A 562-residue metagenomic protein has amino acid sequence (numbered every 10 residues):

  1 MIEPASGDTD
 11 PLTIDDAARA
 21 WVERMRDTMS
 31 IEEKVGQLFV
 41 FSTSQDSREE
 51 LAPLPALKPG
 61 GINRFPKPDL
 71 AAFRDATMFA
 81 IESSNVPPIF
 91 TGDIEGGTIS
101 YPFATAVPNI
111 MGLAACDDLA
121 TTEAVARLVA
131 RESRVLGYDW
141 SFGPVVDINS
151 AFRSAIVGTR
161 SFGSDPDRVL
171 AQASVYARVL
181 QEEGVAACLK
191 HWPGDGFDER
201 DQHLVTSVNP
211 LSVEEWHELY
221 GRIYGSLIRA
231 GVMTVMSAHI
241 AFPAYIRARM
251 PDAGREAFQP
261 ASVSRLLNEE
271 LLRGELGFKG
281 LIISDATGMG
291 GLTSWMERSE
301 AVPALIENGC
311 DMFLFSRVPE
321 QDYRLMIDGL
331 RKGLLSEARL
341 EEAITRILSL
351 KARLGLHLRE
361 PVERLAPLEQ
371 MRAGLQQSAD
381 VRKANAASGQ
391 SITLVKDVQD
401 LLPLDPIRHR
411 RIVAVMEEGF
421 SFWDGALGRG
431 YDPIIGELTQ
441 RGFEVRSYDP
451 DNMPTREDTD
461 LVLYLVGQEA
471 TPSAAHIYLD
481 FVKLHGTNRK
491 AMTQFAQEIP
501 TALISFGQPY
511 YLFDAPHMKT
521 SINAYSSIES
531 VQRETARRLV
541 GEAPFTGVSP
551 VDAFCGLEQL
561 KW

Functional and structural regions predicted by a protein language model:
M1-K58, S264-R265, G274, S294-W562: Preference for extracellular/luminal or secreted protein segments
V35-T43, G60-R64, P88-G96, W140-P144 (+5 more regions): Hydrophobic faces of well-ordered beta-strands that scaffold small-molecule active sites in alpha/beta enzyme cores
G60-K67, A106-T121, R153-Q172, D201-E218 (+4 more regions): Glycine-rich tight-turn/loop motif centered on a GG-T
P68, G96, V146-D147, P193-D195 (+6 more regions): Active-site-proximal loop/turn and secondary-structure-junction residues that shape catalytic pockets, frequently
A72-S83, T98, S164-R339, R346: Second-shell residues forming the walls of enzyme active-site clefts
R74-V86, E123, R127-G137, Q172-E182 (+5 more regions): Short amphipathic alpha-helices and their capping/turn segments at secondary-structure boundaries
A76-A106, T122-N149, V169-G196: Glycine-rich, aromatic-flanked loop segments that form ligand/cofactor-binding clefts across common enzyme folds
V146-I156, D322: Short, conserved phosphate-binding/catalytic loop or strand-edge motifs used in phosphoryl-/nucleotidyl-transfer
